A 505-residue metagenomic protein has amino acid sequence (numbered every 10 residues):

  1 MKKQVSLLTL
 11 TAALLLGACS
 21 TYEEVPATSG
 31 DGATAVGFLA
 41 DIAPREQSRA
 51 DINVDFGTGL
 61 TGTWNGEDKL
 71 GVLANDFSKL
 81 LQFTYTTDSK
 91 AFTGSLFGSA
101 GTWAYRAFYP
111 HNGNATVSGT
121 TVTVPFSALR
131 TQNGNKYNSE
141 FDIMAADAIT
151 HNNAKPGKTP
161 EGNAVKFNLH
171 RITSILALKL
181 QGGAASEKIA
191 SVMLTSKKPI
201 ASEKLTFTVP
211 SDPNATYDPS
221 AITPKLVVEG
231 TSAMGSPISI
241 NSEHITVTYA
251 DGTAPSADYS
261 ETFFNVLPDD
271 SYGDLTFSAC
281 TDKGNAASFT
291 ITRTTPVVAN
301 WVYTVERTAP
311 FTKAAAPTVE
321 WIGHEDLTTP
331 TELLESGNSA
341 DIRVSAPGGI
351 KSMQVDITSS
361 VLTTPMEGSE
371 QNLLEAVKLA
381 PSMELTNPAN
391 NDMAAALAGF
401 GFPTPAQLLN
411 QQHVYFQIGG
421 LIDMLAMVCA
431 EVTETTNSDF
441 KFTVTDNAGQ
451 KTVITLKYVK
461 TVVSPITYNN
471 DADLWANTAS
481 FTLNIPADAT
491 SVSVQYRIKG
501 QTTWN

Functional and structural regions predicted by a protein language model:
L16-A18: C-terminal motif of bacterial Sec signal peptides marking the signal peptidase cleavage site
Y22-Y85, W301-E375, L379-A380, V462-A489: Acidic/polar, low-complexity intrinsically disordered N-terminal segments immediately downstream of a Sec signal
E23-K188, T248-Y249, A257, S278 (+4 more regions): Short, low-hydrophobicity acidic/polar segments
Y109, A279-T281, V444-D446: Conserved structural position at the C-terminal beta-strand of extracellular beta-sandwich adhesion modules
P160, N168, K179-A257: Short helix-loop boundary/capping segments
T436-N447: A short beta-strand micro-motif common to beta-rich folds, especially ectodomain repeats
K451-K460: C-terminal edge beta-strand
R497-N505: Recognizes extended acidic, P/S/T-rich segments that occur within or adjacent to Ig-like beta-sandwich modules
